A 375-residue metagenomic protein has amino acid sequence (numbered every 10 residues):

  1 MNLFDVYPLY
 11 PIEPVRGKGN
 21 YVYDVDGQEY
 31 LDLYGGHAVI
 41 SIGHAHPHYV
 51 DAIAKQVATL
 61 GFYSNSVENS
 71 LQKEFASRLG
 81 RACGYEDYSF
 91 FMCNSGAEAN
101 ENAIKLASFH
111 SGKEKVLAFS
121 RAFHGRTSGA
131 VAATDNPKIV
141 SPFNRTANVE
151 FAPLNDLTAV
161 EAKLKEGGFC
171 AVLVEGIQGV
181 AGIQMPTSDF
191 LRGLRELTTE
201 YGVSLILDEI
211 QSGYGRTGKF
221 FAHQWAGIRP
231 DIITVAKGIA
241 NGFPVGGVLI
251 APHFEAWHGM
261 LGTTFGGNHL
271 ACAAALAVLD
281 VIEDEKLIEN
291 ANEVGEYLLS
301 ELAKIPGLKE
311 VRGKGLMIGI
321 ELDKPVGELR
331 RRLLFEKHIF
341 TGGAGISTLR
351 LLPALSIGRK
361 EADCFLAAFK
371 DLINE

Functional and structural regions predicted by a protein language model:
M1-E375: Conserved N-terminal phosphate-binding loop of PLP-dependent enzymes in the Aspartate aminotransferase
